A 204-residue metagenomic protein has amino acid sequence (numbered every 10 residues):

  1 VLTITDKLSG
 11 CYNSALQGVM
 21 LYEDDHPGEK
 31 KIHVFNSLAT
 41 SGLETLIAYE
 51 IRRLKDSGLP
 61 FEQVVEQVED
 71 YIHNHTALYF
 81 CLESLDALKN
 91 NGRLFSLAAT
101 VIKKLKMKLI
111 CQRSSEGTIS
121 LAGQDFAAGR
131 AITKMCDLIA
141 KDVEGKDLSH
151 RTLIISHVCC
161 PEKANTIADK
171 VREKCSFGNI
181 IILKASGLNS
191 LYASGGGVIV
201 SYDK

Functional and structural regions predicted by a protein language model:
C11, L16-M20, D24-H33, A39-Y49 (+1 more regions): Mixed-charge interfacial surface used for oligomerization/domain docking and macromolecular partner engagement
